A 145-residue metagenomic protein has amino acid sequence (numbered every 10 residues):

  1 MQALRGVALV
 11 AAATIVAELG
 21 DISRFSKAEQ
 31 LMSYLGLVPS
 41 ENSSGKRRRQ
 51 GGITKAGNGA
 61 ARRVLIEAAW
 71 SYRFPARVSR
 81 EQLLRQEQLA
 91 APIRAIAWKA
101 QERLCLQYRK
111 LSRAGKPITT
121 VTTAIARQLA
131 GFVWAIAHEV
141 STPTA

Functional and structural regions predicted by a protein language model:
Q2-A3, L9-V10, T14-A114: Phosphate-backbone recognition surface of nucleic-acid-processing proteins
I93, E102, L106-A145: Basic, amphipathic alpha-helical segments enriched in Lys/Arg and hydrophobic/aromatic residues
